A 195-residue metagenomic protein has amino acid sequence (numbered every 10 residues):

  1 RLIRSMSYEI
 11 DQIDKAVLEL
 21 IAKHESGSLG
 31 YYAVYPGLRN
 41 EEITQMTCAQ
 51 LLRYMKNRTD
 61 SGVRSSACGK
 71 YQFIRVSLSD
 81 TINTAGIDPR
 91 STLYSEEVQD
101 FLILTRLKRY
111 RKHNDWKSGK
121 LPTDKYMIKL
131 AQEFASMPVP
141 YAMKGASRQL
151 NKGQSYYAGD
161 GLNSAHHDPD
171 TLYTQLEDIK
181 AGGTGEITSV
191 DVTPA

Functional and structural regions predicted by a protein language model:
R1-P89, V98-A195: Cell-wall polysaccharide-cleaving catalytic domain and substrate-binding groove, primarily in peptidoglycan/chitin
L93-S95: A short, structured beta-strand-centered segment in the mid-to-C-terminal lobe of catalytic cores from group-transfer
